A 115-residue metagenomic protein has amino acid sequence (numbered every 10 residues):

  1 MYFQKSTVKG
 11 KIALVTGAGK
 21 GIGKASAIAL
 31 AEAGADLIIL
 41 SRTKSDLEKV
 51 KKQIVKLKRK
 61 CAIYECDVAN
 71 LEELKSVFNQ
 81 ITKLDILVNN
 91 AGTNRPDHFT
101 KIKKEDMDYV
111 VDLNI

Functional and structural regions predicted by a protein language model:
M1-K11: Flexible N-terminal pre-Rossmann segment of NAD(P)-dependent oxidoreductases
I12, G19-G21: Conserved glycine-rich cofactor-binding loop
A35-K49: Conserved glycine-rich Rossmann-like NAD(P)H-binding loop of the short-chain dehydrogenase/reductase
S45, Y64-S76, K104: The beta1-alpha1 cofactor-binding region of Rossmann-like NAD(H)/NADP(H)-dependent oxidoreductases
D85-I86, D108: Conserved catalytic-site loops of classical short-chain dehydrogenases/reductases
A91-R95: Conserved NAD(P)H cofactor-binding loop of Rossmann-fold oxidoreductase domains
H98-F99, K103-V111: Substrate-binding pocket helix/loop in short-chain dehydrogenase/reductase
